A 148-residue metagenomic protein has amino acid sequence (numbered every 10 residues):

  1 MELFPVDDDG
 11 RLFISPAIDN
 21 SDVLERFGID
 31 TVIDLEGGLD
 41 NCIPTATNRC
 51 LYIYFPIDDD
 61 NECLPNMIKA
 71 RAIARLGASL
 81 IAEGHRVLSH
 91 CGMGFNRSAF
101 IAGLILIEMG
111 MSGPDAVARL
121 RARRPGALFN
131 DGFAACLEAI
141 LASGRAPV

Functional and structural regions predicted by a protein language model:
E2-S89, I107-A139: Cysteine-based protein phosphatase catalytic domain of the PTP/DSP
G94: Conserved G/P- and acidic residue-centered "switch" motifs that form tight phosphate/ATP-binding loops in soluble
S98-M109: Short, small-residue alpha-helix embedded
R145-V148: Alpha-helical linker/edge segments of TPR/alpha-solenoid repeat scaffolds and analogous pre-/post-domain helices
